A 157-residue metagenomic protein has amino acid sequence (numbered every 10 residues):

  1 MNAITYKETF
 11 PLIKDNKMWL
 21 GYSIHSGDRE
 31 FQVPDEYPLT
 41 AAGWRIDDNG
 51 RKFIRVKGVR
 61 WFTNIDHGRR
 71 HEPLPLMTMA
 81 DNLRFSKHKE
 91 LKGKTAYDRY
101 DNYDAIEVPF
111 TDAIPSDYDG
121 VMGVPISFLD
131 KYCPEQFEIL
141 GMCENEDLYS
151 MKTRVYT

Functional and structural regions predicted by a protein language model:
M1-T157: Class I S-adenosyl-L-methionine-dependent methyltransferase catalytic core
